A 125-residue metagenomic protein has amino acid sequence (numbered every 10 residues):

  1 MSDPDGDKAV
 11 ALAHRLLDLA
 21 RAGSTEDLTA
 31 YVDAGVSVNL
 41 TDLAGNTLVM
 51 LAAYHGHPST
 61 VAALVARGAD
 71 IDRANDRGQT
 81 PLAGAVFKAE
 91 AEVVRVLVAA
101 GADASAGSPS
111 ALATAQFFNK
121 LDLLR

Functional and structural regions predicted by a protein language model:
M1-A34, L43: Intrinsically disordered, low-complexity regulatory segments in ankyrin-centric signaling systems
D27, S59-T60, E92-V93, K120-L123: Conserved ankyrin/ankyrin-like repeat signature
